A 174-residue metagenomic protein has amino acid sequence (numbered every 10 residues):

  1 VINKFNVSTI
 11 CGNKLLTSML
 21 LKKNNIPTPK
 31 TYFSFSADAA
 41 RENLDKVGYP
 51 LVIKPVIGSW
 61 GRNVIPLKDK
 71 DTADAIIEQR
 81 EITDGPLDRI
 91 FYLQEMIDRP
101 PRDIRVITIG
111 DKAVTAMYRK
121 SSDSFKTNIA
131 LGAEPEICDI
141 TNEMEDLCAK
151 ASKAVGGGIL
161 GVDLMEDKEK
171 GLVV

Functional and structural regions predicted by a protein language model:
V7-I10, A113, R119, M165-K170: Short glycine-enriched loops at secondary-structure junctions
S8-F91, P101, N142: Active-site nucleotide/adenylate-binding loops and adjacent lid/helix of ATP-dependent enzymes
P29, R62, R102-I104, D111 (+1 more regions): Change "...and in nucleic-acid phosphodiester-cleaving endonucleases..." to "...and in nucleic-acid processing enzymes
F33, T108-I109, E166: Generic beta-strand structural signal
D38, Q94-I97, D163-M165: Short, solvent-exposed loop/turn elements at beta->coil junctions and helix N-caps that rim active or binding pockets
I65-S152: Phosphate-binding site of ATP-dependent enzymes
S152-V174: Conserved metal-phosphate-binding beta-hairpin within the catalytic cores of diverse ATP-dependent phosphoryl-transfer
